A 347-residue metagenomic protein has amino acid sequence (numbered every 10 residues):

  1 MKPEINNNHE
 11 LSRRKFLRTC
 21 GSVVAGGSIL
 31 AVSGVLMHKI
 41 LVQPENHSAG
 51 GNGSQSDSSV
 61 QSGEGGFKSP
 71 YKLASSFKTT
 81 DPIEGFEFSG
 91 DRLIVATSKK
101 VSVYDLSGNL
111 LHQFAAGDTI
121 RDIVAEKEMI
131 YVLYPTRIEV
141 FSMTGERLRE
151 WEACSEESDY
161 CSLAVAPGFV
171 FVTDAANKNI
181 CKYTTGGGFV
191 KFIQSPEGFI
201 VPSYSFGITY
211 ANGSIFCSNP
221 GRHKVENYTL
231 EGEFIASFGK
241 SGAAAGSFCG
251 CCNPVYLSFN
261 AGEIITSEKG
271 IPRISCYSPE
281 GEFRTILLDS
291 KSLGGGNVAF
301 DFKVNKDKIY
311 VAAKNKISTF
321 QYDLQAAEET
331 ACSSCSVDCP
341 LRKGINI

Functional and structural regions predicted by a protein language model:
M1-K15, I29-A31, H38-L41: N-terminal secretory signal peptides
R13-V24: N-terminal export leaders
C20, Q43-I347: Eukaryotic scaffold repeat domains enriched in small/polar residues
G26, A31, V35, L324-A326: Surface-exposed flexible segments
V35-M37, F248: N-terminal low-complexity, intrinsically disordered patches enriched in charged
